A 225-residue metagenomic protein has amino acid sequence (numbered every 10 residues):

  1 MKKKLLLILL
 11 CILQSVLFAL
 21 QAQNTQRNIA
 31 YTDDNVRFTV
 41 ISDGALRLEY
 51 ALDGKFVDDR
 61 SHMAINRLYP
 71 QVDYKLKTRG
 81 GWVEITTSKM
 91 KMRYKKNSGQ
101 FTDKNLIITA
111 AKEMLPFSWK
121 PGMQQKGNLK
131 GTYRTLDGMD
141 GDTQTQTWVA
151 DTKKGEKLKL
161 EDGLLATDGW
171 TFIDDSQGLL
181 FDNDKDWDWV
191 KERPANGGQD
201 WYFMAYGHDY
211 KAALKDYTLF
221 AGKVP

Functional and structural regions predicted by a protein language model:
M1-I8: Bacterial N-terminal signal peptides that target proteins for export
I8-V16: Bacterial N-terminal signal peptides
A19-A22: Boundary at the C-terminal end of the N-terminal hydrophobic targeting segment
Q26-Y50: Mature N-terminal segment immediately following signal peptide/propeptide cleavage in secreted/periplasmic
I29-Y31, R37-T39, V72-T78, V83-E84 (+1 more regions): Short, exposed beta-strand/loop patches in secreted or surface proteins that constitute
I41-G80: A low-complexity, Ser/Thr/Gly/Pro-enriched, surface-exposed linker/loop concept that marks segments flanking
T78-P225: Catalytic and substrate-binding clefts that recognize carbohydrates or anionic sugar/phosphate headgroups
